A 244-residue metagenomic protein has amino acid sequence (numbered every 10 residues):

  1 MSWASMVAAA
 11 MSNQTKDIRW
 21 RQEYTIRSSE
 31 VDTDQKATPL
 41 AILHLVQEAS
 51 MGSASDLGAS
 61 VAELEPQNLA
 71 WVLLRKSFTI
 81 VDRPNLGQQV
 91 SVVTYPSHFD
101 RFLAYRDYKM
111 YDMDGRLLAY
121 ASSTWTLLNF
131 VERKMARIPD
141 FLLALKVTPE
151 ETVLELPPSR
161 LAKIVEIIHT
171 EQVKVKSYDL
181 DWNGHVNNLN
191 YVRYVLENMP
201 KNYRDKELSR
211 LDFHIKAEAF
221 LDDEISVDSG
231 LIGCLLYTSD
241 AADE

Functional and structural regions predicted by a protein language model:
W3-L73, Y120-S122, N129-S209: Hot-dog-fold acyl-thioester-processing enzymes
S29, F99, M113, T126-F130 (+1 more regions): Short coil/turn motifs at secondary-structure junctions
E30-D32, P84, D114, D179-D181 (+2 more regions): Residues that cap or initiate secondary-structure elements
V72-Q89, Y95-R101, R210-L231: Active-site beta-strand->loop segment that positions catalytic residues and contacts the acyl thioester
V81-W125: Hydrophobic/aromatic-rich structural module bridging two neighboring secondary-structure elements via a short loop
A104, L235-L236: Hydrophobic residues embedded in beta-strands of well-ordered beta-sheets
Y237-E244: Conserved small/polar residues in nucleotide/adenosyl-binding loops
